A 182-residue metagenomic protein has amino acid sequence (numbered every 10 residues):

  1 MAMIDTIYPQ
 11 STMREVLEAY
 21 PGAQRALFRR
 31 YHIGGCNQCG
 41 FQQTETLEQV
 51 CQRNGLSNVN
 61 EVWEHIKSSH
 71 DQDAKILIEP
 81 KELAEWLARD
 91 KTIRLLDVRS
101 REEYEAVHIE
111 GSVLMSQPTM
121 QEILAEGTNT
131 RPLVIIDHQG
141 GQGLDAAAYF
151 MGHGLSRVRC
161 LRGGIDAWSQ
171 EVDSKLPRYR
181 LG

Functional and structural regions predicted by a protein language model:
A2-R94, R101-P132, H138-G182: Rhodanese-like catalytic fold shared by cysteine-dependent sulfurtransferases and DSP/PTP-type phosphatases
